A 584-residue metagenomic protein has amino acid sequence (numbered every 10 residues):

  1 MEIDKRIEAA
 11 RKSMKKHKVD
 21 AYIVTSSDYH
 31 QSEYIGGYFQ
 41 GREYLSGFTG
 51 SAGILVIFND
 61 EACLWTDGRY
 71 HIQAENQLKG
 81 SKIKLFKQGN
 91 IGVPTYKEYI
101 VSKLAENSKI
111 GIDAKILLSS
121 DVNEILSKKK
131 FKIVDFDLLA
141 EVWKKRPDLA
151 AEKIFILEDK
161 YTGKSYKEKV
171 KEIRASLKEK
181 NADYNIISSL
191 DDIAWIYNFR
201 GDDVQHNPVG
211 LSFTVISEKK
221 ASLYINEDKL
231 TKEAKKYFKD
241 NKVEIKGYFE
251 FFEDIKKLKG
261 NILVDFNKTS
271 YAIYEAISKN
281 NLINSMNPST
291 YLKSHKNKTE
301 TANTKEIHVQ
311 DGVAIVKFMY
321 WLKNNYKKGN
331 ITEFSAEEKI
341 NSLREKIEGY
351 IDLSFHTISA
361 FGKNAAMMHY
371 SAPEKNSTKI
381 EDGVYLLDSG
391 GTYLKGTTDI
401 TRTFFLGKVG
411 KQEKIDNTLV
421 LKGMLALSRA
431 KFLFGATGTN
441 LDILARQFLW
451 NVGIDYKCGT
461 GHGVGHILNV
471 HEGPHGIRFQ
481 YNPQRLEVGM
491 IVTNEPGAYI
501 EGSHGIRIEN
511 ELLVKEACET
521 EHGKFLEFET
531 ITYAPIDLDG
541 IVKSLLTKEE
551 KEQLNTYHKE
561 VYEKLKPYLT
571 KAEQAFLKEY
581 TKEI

Functional and structural regions predicted by a protein language model:
M1-I584: Active-site neighborhoods and metal-handling regions in enzymes and metal-associated proteins
